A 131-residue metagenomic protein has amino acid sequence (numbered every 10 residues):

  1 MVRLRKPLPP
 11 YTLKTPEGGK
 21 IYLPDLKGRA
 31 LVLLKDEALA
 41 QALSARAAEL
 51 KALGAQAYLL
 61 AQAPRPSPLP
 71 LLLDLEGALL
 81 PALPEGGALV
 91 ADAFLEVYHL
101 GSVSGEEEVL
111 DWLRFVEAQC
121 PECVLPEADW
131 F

Functional and structural regions predicted by a protein language model:
M1-F131: Chalcogenol-based redox active-site neighborhoods
